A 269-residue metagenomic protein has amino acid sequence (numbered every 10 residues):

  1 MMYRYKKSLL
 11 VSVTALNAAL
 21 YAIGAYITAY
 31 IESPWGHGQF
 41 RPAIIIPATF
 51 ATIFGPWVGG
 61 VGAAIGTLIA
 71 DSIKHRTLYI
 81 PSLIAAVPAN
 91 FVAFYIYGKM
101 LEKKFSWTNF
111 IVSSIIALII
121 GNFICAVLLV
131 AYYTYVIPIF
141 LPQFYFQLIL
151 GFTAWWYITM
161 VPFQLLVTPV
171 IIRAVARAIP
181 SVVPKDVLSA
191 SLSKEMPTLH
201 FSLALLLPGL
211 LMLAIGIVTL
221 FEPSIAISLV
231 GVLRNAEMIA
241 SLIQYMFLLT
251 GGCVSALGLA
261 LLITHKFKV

Functional and structural regions predicted by a protein language model:
M1-V269: Loop-helix junctions at membrane interfaces
